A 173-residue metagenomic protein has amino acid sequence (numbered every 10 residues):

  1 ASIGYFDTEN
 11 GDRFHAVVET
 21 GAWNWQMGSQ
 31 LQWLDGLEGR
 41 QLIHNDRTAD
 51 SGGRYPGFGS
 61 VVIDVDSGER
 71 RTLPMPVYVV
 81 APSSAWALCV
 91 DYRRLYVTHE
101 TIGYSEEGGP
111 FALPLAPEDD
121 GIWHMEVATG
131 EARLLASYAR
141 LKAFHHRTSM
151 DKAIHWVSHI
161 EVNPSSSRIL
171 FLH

Functional and structural regions predicted by a protein language model:
A1-V17: Beta-propeller domains
T8-G11, D64-G68, V127-G130: Short loop/turn segments that connect beta-strands within beta-propeller blades
N10, G36-E38, A128-T129, S165: Short strand-connecting beta-turns/loops that link adjacent beta-strands
V18-G121, L134-D151: Asp-box/WD-like beta-propeller blade repeats and closely related beta-sheet repeat scaffolds
G121-A132, V162-P164: A structural motif corresponding to the C-terminal end of an alpha-helix and its immediate exit/capping segment
K152-H173: Beta-propeller domains
